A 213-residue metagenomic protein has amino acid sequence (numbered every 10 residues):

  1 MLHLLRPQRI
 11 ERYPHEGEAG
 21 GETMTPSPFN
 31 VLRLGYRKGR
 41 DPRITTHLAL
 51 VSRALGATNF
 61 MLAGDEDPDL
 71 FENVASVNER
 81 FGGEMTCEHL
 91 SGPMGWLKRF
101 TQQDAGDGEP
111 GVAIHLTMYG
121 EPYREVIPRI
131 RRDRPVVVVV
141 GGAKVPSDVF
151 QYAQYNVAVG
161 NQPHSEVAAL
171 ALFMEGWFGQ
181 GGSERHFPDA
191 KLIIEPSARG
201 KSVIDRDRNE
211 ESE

Functional and structural regions predicted by a protein language model:
M1-T23: N-terminal amphipathic/basic-hydrophobic helices that include classical n-h-c signal peptides and signal-anchor
L32-I44: Short, glycine-rich nucleotide/cofactor-binding loops
D41-L55: Histidine-anchored nucleotide/phosphate-binding helix
T58-E66: Short internal beta-strands
F60, A113, Q154-A158: Short, well-ordered beta-strand core segments
F71-P146, G182: S-adenosyl-L-methionine/SAH cofactor-binding core of RNA-modifying enzymes
D148-A198: Structured adenosyl-cofactor binding patch, chiefly the S-adenosyl-L-methionine
A198-E213: Long, charged alpha-helical interface segments
